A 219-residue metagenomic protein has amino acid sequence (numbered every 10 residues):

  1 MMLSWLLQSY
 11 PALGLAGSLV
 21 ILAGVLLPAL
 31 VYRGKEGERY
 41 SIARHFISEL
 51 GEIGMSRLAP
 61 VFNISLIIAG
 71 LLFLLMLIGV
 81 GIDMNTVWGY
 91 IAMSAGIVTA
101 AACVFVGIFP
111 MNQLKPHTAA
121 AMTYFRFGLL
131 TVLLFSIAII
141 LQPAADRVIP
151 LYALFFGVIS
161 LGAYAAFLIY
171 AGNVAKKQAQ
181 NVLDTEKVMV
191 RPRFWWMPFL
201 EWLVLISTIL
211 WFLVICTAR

Functional and structural regions predicted by a protein language model:
W5-K35: N-terminal signal-anchor transmembrane alpha helix
S18-P28, L66-M76, V80, G96-V106 (+3 more regions): Helical transmembrane-bundle signal
P28-L50: Hydrophobic transmembrane helix segments
L30-G37, G81-N85, M111-K115, I140-A144 (+1 more regions): Transmembrane helix-loop junctions in multipass membrane proteins, especially transporters and channels
E49-L71: Interfacial helix-start motif at the membrane-water boundary
V87-G96, V148-Y152: Membrane-interfacial loop-to-transmembrane alpha-helix junctions, especially the N-terminal start
T99-A153: Membrane-proximal helix-loop-helix units in multi-pass membrane proteins
I137-R219: Terminal transmembrane helical module of multi-pass membrane proteins
